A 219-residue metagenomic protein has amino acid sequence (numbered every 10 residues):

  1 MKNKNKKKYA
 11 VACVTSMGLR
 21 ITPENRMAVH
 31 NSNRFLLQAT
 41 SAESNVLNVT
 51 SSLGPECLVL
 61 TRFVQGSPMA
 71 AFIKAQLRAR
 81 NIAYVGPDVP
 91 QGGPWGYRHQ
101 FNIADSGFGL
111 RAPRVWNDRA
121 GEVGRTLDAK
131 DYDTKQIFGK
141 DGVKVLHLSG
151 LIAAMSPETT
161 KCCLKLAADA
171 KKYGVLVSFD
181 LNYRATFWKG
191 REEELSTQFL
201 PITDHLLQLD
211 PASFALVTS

Functional and structural regions predicted by a protein language model:
M1-A12, A168-K172, T218-S219: Conserved phosphate-binding/catalytic region of the ribokinase-like
K2-P87, A129-K130: Glycine-rich phosphate/adenosyl-contacting loop at the front of the ribokinase-like
K8-Y9, G142-V143, T203: Local beta-strand N-terminus motif with an aromatic residue
C13-V14, G86, N117, V177-F179 (+1 more regions): General beta-strand structural signal in soluble alpha/beta enzymes
M17-G18, F108, A120-V123, L151-A153 (+2 more regions): Short glycine-rich anion-binding loops that position phosphate/pyrophosphate groups of nucleotides and phosphorylated
L19, P23, R78, I82-V85 (+5 more regions): Generic secondary-structure signature for well-ordered alpha-helical cores
E56-G150: Conserved N-terminal subdomain of the carbohydrate kinase-like
V145-S219: Conserved beta-alpha-beta core of the PfkB/ribokinase-like small-molecule kinase fold
